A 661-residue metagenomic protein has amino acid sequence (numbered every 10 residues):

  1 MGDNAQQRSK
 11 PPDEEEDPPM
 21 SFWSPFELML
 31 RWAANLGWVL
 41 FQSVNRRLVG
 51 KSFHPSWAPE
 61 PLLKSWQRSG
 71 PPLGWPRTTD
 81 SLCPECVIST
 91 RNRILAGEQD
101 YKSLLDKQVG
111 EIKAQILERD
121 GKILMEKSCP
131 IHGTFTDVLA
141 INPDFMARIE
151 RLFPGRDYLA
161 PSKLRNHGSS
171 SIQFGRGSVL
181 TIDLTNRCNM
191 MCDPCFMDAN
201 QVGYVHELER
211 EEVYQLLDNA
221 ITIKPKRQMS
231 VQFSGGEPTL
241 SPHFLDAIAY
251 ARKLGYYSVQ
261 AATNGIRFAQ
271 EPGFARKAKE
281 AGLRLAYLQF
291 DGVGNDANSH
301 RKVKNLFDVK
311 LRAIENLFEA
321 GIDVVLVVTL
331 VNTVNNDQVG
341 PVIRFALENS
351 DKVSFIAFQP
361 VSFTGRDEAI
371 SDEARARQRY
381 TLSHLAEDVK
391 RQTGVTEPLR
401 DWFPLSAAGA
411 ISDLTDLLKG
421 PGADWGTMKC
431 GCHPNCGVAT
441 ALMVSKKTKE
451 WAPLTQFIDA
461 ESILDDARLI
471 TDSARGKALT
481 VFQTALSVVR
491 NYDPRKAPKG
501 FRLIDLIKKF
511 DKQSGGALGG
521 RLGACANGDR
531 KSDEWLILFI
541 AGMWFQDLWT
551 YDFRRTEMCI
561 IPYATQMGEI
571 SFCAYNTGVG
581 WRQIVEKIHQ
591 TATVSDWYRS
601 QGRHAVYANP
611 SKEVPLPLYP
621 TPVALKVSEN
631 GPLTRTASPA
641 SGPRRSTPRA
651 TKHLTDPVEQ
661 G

Functional and structural regions predicted by a protein language model:
G2-S24, R31, V39-H54, E319-R530 (+3 more regions): Radical SAM enzyme [4Fe-4S]-AdoMet core and its adjacent flexible, acidic and glycine-rich loops/tails across
F53-T181: N-terminal [4Fe-4S]-dependent radical SAM core
C83-C86, C129, C188, C192-C195 (+1 more regions): Short cysteine clusters
T90-L95, F135-I141, M197-E207, I570 (+1 more regions): Iron-sulfur (Fe-S) cluster-binding segments and ferredoxin-like electron-carrier domains, especially [2Fe-2S]
I123, T136, A140, M146 (+1 more regions): Conserved alpha-helical substructure of the radical SAM core
Q201-G203, G294-H300, R366-A369: A short acidic, helix-capping loop that chelates divalent metal ions and anchors anionic groups
Y214-Q232, S241-P360: Radical SAM/AdoMet-radical enzyme domain recognition
I507-R649: C-terminal target-recognition/interaction regions appended to catalytic cores
